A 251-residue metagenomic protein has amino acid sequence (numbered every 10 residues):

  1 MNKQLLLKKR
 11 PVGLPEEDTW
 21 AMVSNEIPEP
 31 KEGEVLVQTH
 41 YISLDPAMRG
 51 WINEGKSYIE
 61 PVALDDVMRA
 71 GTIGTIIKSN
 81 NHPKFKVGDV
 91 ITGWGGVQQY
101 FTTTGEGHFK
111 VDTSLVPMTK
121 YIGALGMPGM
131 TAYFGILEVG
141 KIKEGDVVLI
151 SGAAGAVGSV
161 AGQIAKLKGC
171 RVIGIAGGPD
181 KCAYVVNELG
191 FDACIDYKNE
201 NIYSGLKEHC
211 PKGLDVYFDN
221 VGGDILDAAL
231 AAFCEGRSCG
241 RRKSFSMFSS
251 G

Functional and structural regions predicted by a protein language model:
E26-L44, I52-V97: Glycine-rich beta-strand-centered segment in the early N-terminal region that forms part of a ligand/cofactor-binding
M68-T75, N80, K84-G152: NAD(P)H dinucleotide-binding glycine-rich loop of Rossmann-like/cofactor-binding domains, especially the beta1-alpha1
S79-K84, G174-Y184, K198, I202 (+2 more regions): Short glycine/proline-centered loop/turn elements that form peptide/ligand docking sites
T92, L149, I195, Y217-F218: N-terminal Rossmann-like NAD(P) cofactor-binding module of classical short-chain dehydrogenase/reductase
I122-E200: Mid-domain Rossmann-like dinucleotide-binding core that forms the NAD(H)/NADP(H) cofactor-binding site
I142, C210, F233-C234: A generic alpha-to-beta junction signature in SAM-dependent methyltransferases
V186, D224-G251: Glycine-rich phosphate-binding loop and adjacent beta-alpha segment of Rossmann(oid) nucleotide-cofactor-binding
N201-K212: Short amphipathic alpha-helix with an adjacent loop that forms part of the alpha/beta core around
